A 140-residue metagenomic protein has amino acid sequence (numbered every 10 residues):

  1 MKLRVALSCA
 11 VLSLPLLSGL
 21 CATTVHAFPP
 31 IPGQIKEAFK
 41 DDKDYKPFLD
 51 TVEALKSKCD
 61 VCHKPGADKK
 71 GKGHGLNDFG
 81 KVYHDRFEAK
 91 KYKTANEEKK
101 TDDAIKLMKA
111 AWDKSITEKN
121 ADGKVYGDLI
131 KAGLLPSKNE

Functional and structural regions predicted by a protein language model:
M1-L12: Bacterial N-terminal signal peptides that target proteins for export
L14-T24: C-terminal segment of classical bacterial N-terminal signal peptides
C21, E53-K56: Processing junctions and N-termini across compartments
V25-D42, R86-E140: C-type cytochrome heme-c attachment and multiheme electron-transfer modules
F39-Y45, D68-G73: Short, solvent-exposed secondary-structure capping/transition elements
D44-A54: Short, flexible, mixed-charge glycine/proline-rich loop motifs that serve as phosphate/nucleic-acid-contacting
K56-G66: The canonical Cys-X-X-Cys-His
K70-D85: Accessory beta->alpha helical hairpin/"wing" motif in late/C-terminal subdomains of nucleic-acid enzymes
